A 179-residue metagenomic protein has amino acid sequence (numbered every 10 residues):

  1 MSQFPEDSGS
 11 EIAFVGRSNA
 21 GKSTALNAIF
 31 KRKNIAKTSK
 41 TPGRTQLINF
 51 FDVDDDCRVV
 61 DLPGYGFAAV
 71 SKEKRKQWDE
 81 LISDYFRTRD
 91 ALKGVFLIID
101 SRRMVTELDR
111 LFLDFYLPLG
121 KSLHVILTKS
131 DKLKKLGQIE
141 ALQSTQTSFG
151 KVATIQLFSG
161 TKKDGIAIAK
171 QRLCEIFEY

Functional and structural regions predicted by a protein language model:
M1-A69, E178-Y179: Conserved G1/Walker A P-loop phosphate-binding module
M1-S2, K132-Y179: Canonical P-loop GTPase G-domain recognition
F4-E6, P42-N49, P63-K93, S101-F115: Switch II of P-loop NTPase G domains
K31-R32, R75-W78, F112-Y116, A141-S144 (+1 more regions): Glycine-rich, phosphate-binding/catalytic loops in enzymes
R44, C57, G64-F67, R102-M104 (+2 more regions): Conserved nucleotide-binding/hydrolysis micro-motifs of P-loop NTPases
F51, T128, A169: Residue-level signal for inorganic ion chemistry
S83-A153: Conserved C-terminal guanine-recognition region of P-loop GTPase G domains, centered on the G4
